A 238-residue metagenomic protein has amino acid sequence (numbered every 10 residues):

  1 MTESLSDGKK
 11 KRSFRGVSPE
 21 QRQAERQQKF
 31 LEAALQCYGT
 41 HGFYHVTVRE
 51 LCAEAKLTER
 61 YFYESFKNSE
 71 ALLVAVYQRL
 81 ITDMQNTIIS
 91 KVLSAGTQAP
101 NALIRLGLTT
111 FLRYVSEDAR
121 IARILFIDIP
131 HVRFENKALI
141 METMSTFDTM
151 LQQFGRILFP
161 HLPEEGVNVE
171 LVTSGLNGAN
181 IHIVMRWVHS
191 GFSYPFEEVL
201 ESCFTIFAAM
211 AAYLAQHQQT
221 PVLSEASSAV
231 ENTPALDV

Functional and structural regions predicted by a protein language model:
M1-C37, H41, E50, E54: Basic, helix-initiating cap at the start of DNA-binding domains
M1-S13, R113, Q152-I157, N177-A179 (+1 more regions): C-terminal peripheral helix-coil segments that are non-catalytic and often amphipathic
Q21-R26, Y44, F66, A71-D83 (+4 more regions): Alpha-helical DNA-contacting segments of helix-turn-helix folds
K29, C37-A71, A75: Helix-turn-helix
A75, S90-E117: Hydrophobic alpha-helical connector segments
T82, N86, F134-P160, E170-H182 (+2 more regions): Amphipathic alpha-helical packing segments from all-alpha helical-bundle domains
I88-G96, L125-I129, L158, W187-G191: Secondary-structure edge/capping motif, primarily at the C-terminal ends of alpha-helices and the immediately following
S116-E135, Q152-G155, M185-R186: Amphipathic alpha-helical segments used for helix-helix packing
